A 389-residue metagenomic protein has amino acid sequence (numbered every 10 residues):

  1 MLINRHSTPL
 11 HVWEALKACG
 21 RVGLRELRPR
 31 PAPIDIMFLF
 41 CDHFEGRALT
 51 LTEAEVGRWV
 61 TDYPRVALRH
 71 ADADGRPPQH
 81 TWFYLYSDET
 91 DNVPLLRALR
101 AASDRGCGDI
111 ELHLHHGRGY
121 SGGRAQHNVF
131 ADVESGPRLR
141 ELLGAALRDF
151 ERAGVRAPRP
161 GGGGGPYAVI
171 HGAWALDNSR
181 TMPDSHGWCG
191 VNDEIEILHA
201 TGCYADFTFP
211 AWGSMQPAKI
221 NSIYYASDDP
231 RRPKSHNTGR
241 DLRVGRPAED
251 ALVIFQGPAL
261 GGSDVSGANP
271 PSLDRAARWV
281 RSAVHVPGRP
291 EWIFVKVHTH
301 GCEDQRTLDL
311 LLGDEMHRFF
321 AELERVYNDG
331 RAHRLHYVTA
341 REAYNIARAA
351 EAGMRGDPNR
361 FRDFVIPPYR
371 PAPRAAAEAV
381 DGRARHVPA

Functional and structural regions predicted by a protein language model:
M1-R25, N128, P158-W292: Active-site-adjacent pocket scaffolds in enzyme catalytic domains
L2-R105, Y167: Active-site beta->alpha N-cap acidic-glycine motif
R28-P33, P64-R76, D91-H113, E151-G163 (+3 more regions): Acidic (Asp/Glu)-rich catalytic clusters
I36, L49, D241-A343: Catalytic grooves of carbohydrate-active enzymes
F38-D42, H80-W82, G108-L114, Y167-H171 (+4 more regions): Hydrophobic faces of well-ordered beta-strands that scaffold small-molecule active sites in alpha/beta enzyme cores
A48-W59, F83-R97, R118-G122, W174-R180 (+5 more regions): Acidic-and-aromatic substrate-binding clefts and catalytic sites of carbohydrate-active enzymes
T52-L68, N92-R97, S135-D149, H186-I197 (+3 more regions): Well-ordered, non-membrane alpha-helical segments in soluble/globular domains
Y84-D184, T339: Metal-dependent polysaccharide deacetylase catalytic core of the NodB/CE4 family, i.e., the active-site-bearing domain
